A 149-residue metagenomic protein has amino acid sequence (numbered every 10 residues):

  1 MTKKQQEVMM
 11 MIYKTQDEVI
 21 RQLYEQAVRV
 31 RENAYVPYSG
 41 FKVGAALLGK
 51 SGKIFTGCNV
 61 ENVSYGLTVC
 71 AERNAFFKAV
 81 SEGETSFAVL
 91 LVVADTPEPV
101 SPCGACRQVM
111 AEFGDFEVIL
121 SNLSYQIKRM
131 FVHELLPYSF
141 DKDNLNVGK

Functional and structural regions predicted by a protein language model:
T2-N33, E82-K149: C-terminal binding/interaction regions
Y35-Y38: Short Gly/Pro-enriched turn/cap motifs at secondary-structure boundaries
G40-G49: Short beta-strand scaffold segments in enzyme catalytic cores
L48-K50, N59-V60: Histidine- and/or cysteine-centered catalytic micro-motif in compact active-site loops
G49-S51, L123-S124: Short acidic-glycine loop/turn motifs at beta-strand connectors
N59-N74: Compact, glycine-rich, soluble single-domain proteins
